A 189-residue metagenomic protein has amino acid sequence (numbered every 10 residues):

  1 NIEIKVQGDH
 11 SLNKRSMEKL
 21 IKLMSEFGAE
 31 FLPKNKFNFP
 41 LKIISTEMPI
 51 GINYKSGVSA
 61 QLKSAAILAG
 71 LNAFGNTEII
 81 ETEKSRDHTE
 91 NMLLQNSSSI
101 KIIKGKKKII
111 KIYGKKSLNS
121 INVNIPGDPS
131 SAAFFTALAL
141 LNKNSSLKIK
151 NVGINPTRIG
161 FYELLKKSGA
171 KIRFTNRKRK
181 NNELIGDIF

Functional and structural regions predicted by a protein language model:
N1-F189: Structural preference for solvent-exposed beta-strand-turn elements and adjacent flexible terminal/loop segments within
